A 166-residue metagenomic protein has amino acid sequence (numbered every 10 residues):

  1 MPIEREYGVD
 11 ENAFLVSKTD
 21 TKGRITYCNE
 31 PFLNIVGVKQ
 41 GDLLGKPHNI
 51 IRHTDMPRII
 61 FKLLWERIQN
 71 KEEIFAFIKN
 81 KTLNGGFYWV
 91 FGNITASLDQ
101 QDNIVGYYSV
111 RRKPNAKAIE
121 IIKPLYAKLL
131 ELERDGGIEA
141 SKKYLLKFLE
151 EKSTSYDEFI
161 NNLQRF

Functional and structural regions predicted by a protein language model:
I3-L129: Sensory/regulatory domains in signal-transduction proteins
V105-Y108, R112-F166: Juxtadomain coupling helices with adjacent low-complexity linkers
